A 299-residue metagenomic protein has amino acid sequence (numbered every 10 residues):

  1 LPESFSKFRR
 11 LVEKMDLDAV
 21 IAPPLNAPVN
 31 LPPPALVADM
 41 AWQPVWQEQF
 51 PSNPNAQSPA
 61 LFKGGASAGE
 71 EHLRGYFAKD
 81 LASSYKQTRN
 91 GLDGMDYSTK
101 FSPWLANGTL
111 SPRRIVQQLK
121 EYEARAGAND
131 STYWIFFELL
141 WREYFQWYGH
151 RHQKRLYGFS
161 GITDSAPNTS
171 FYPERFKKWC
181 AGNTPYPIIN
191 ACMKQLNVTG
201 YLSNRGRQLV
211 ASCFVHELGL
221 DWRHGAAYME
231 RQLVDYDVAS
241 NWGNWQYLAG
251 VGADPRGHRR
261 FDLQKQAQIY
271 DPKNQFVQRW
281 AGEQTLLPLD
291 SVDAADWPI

Functional and structural regions predicted by a protein language model:
L1-T163, A267-I299: Glycine/tryptophan-enriched, flexible segments
P51-S52, D93-D96, V116-Q118, P167-P173 (+2 more regions): Short acidic (Asp/Glu) and glycine-rich catalytic loops that position anionic groups and cofactors
H72, K100, I115-Q118, I135 (+3 more regions): Short, hydrophobic/aromatic alpha-helical segments in well-folded domains
Y122-G127, R155, T199-L202, L220-D221 (+1 more regions): Secondary-structure transition/capping motifs at alpha-helix termini and the adjoining loop/turn into the next element
Q146, R151, E174-L220: C-terminal substrate/ligand-recognition segments
H150-I162, R207, D221-Y228, N241-N244: Short acidic alpha-helical/loop segments enriched in Asp/Glu that coordinate divalent cations
L156-T184: Alpha-helical cores of eukaryotic small-GTPase signaling modules
D164-S170, C180, E217, Y228-I299: C-terminal, helix-dominated tail/subdomain
